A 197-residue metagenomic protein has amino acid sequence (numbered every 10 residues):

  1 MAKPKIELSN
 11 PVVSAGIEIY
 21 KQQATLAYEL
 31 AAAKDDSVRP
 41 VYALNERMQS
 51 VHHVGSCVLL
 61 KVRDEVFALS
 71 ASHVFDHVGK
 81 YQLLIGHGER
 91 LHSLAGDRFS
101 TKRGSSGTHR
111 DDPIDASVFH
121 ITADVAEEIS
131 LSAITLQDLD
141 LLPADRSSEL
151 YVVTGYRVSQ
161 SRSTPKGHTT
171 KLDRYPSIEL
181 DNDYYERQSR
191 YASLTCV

Functional and structural regions predicted by a protein language model:
A2-A31, M48, V74: N-terminal, Lys/Arg-enriched amphipathic/low-complexity engagement segments that precede the first folded domain
N10-V13, A24, P40, H53 (+1 more regions): A near-ubiquitous, low-amplitude feature marking generic local secondary-structure context
G16-A24, F67, I134-L139: Charged, amphipathic alpha-helical segments
A27, V38, V78-G79: Generic hydrophobic, helix-prone segments enriched in Leu/Val/Ile
A32-A33, Q49-V51, R110-D111: A short catalytic or substrate-binding loop motif that flags glycine-/basic-rich loops and adjacent residues that bind
A33-V41: Short, hydrophobic/aromatic-rich segments at coil-to-beta transitions
P40, L44-A68: A conserved glycine-rich beta-strand in the N-terminal activation segment of trypsin-fold
H53-V54, K61-R63, H73-V197: Serine endopeptidase catalytic core focused on the charge-relay Asp
